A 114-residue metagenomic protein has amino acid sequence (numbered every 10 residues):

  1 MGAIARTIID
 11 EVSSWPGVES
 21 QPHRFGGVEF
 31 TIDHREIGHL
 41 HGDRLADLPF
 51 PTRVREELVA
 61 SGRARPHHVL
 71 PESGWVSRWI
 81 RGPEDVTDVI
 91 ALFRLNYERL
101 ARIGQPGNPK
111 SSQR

Functional and structural regions predicted by a protein language model:
M1-R114: Charge-dense, helix-prone N-terminal extensions
